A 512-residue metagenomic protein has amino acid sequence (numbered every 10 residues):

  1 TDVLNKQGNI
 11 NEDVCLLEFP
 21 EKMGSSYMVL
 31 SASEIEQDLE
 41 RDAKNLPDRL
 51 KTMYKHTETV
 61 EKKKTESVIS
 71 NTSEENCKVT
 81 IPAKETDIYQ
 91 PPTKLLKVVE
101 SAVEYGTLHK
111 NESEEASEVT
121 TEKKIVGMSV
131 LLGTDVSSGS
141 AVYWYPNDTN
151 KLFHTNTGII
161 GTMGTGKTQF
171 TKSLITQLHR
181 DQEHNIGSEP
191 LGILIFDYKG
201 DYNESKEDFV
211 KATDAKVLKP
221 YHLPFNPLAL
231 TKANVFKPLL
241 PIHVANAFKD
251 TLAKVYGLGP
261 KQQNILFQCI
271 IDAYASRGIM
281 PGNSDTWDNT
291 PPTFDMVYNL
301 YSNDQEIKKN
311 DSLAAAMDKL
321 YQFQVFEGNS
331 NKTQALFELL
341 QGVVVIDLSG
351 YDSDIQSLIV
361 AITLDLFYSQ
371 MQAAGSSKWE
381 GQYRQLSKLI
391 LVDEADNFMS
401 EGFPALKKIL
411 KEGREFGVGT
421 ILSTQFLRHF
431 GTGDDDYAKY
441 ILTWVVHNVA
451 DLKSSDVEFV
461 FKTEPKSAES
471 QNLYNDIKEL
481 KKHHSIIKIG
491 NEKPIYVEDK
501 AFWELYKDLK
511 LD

Functional and structural regions predicted by a protein language model:
T1-T165, F170, L174-H184, P404: Basic- and hydrophobic-enriched, low-structure N-terminal and domain-boundary segments that flank ATP-binding catalytic
D2-N9, S137, S173-V418, G431 (+1 more regions): P-loop NTPase motor domains
V3-G8, D13-L17, D38-R41, V60 (+3 more regions): Conserved P-loop NTPase motor cores
A32-S33, D197, V449: Structural motif
K63, K199, F426: Residue-level "edge-of-site" marker
E74, D208-K211, D435-K439: Short low-complexity, flexible loop/linker segments enriched in glycine and/or proline with clustered acidic
S113, S117, L300, L358-I359 (+1 more regions): Conserved P-loop NTPase motor module
L131, Y143, G158, I195 (+6 more regions): Structured core elements
